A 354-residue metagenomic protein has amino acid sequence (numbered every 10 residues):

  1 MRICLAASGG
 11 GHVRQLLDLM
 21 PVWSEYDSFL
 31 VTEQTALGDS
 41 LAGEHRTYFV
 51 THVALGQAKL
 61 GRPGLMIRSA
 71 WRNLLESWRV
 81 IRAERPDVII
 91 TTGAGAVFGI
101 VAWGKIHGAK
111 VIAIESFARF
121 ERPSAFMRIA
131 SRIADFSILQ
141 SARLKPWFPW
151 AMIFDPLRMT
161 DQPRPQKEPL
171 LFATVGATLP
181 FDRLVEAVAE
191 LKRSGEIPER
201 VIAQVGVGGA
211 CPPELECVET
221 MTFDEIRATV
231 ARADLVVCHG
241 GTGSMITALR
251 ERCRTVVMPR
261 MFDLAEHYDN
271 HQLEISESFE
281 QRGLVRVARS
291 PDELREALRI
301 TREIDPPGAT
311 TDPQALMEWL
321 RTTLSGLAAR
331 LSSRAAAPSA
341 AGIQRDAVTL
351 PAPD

Functional and structural regions predicted by a protein language model:
G10, V88-A94, F98, I226-Y268: A donor-sugar binding/catalytic signature common to diverse glycosyltransferases and related nucleotide-sugar
P21-E25, V31-H45, L55, D161-A233 (+1 more regions): Donor-nucleotide binding loops and adjacent catalytic segments primarily of GT-B fold Leloir glycosyltransferases
R62-D87: An amphipathic, basic-hydrophobic alpha-helix
P63-I67, R72, I138-E168, R282 (+1 more regions): A charged, well-structured terminal subsegment
W78-I89, F98-I112, E251-C253: Glycosyltransferases and closely related glycan-assembly transferases that use nucleotide-activated donors
A109-D161, S276-Q281: Active-site-proximal region of nucleotide-activated glycan assembly enzymes, centered on histidine/acidic-rich loops
R254-S290: Catalytic binding pocket for nucleotide-activated donors in carbohydrate/polymer assembly enzymes
E296, I300-D354: C-terminal amphipathic helix plus adjacent low-complexity, charged tail appended to glycosyltransferase catalytic
